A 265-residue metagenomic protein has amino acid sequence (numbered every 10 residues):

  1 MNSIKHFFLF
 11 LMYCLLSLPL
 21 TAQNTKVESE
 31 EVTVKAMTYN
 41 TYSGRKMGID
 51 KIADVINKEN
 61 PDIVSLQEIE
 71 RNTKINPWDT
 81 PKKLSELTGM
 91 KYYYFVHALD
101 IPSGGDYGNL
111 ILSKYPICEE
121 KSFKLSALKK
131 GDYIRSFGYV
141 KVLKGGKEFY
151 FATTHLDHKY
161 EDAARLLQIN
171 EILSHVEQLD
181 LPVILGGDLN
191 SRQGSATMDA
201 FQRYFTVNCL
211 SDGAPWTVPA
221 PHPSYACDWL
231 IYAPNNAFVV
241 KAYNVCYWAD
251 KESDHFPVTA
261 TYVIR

Functional and structural regions predicted by a protein language model:
N2-F8, L15-L87, D100-G105, N109 (+2 more regions): N-terminal, active-site-proximal structural segment of metallo-dependent hydrolase catalytic domains
N24, L143, V176-V183, L189-R265: Metal-dependent phosphoester-hydrolase catalytic domains
V34-T41, I52-P77, L112, V140 (+5 more regions): Active-site beta-strand/loop signature of hydrolases that rely on acidic residues for catalysis
T38-Y42, L66-I69, F95-L99, S113-Y115 (+6 more regions): Active-site-proximal beta-strand/loop segments in catalytic clefts of secreted hydrolases
G44-M47, R71-N76, I101-S103, K159-E161 (+2 more regions): Active-site environment of divalent metal-dependent phosphoester hydrolases
N57-P61, S85-G89, Y93, I117 (+2 more regions): Sec-exported extracytoplasmic/periplasmic mature domains
I69-Y150, A242-A249: Structured beta-strand-rich core segments of catalytic domains in phosphoester-bond hydrolases
L143-A163: Metal-dependent phosphoester/phosphodiester hydrolase catalytic core
